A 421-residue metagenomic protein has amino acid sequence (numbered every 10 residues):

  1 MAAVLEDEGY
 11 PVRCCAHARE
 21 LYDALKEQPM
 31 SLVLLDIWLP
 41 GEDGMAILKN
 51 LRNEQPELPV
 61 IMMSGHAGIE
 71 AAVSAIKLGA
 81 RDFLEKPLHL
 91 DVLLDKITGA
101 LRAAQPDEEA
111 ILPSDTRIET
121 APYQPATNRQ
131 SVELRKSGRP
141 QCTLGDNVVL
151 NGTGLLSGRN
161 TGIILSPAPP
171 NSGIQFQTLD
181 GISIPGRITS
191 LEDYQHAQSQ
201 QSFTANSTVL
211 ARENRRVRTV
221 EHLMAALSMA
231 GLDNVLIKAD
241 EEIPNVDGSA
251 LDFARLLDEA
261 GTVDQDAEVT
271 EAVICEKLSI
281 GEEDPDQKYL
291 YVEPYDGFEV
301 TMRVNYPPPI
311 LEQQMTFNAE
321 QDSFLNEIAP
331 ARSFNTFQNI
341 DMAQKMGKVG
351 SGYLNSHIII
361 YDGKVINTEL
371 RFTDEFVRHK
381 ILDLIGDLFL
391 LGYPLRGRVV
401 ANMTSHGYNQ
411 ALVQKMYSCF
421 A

Functional and structural regions predicted by a protein language model:
M1-R13: Two-component/phosphorelay signaling modules centered on CheY-like receiver
C14-D23, G44: Helix N-cap/capping motif at the beta->alpha junctions
D23, M45-E57, S74: Short amphipathic alpha-helix used as the core "switch/output" element in two-component signaling
Q28-L34, L39: Active-site beta3 strand of CheY-like receiver
E70, L88-I97: C-terminal output helix
D115-D233, K238-A421: C-terminal regulatory domains involved in ligand/effector binding and gene-expression control
